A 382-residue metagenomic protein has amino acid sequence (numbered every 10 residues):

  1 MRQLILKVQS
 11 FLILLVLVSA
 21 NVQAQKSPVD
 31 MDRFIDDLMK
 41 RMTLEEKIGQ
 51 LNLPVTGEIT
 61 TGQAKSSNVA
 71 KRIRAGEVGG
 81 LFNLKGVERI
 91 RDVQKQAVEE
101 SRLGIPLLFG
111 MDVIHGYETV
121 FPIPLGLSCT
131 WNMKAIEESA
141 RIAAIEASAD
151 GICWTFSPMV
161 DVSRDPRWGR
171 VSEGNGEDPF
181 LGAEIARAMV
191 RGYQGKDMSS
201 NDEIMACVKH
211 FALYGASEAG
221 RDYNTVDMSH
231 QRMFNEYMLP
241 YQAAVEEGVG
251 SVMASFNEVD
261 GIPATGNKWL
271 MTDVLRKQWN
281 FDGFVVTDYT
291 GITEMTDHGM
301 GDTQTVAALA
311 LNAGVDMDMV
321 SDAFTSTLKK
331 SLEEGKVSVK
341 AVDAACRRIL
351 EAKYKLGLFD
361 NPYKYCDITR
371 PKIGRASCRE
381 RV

Functional and structural regions predicted by a protein language model:
M1-S27: Bacterial Sec-dependent N-terminal signal peptides
Q23-R381: Glycoside hydrolase catalytic-domain context in secreted enzymes
